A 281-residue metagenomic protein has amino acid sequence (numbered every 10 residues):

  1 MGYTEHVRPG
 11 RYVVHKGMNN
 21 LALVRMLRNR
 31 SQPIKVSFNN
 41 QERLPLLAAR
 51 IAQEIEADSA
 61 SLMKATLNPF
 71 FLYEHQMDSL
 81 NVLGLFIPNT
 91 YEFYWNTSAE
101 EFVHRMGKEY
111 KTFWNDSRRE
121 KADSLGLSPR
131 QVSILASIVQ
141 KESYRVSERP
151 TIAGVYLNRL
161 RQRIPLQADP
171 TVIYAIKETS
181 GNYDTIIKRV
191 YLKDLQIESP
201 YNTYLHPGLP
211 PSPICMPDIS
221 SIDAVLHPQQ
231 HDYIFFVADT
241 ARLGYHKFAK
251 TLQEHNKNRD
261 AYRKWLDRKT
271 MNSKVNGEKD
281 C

Functional and structural regions predicted by a protein language model:
M1-W114: Signal peptide-directed extracytoplasmic domains
E56-A57, F71-C281: Bacterial extracytoplasmic/cell-wall-associated proteins, especially those involved in peptidoglycan
